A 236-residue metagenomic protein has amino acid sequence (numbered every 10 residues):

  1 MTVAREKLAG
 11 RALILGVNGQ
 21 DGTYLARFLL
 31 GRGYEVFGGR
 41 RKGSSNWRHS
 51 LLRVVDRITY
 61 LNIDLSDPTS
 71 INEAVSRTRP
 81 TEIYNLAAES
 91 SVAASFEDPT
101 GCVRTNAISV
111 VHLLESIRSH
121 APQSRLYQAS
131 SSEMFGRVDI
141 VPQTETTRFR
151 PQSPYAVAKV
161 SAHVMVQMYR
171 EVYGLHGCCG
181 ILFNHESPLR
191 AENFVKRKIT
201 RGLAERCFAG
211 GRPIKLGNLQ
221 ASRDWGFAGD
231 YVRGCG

Functional and structural regions predicted by a protein language model:
M1-H185: N-terminal Rossmann-like NAD(P)+-binding domain of SDR-like oxidoreductases, especially those catalyzing
D139-P142, V164-G236: NAD(P)-dependent short-chain dehydrogenase/reductase
